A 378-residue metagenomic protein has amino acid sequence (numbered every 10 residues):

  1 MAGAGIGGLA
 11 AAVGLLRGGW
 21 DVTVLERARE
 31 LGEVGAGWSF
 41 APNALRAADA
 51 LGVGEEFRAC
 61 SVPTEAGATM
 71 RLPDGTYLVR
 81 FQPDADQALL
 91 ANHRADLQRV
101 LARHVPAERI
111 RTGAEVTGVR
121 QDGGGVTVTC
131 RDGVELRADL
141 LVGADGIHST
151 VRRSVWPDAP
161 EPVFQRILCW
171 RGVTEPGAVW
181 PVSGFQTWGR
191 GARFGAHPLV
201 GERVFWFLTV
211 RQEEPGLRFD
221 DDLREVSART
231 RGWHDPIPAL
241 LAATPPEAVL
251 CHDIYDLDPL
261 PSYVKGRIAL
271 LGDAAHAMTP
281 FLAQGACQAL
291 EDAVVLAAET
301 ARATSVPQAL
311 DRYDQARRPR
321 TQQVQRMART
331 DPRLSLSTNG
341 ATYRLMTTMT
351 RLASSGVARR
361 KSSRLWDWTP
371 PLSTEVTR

Functional and structural regions predicted by a protein language model:
A4-R29, V142-G143, W170, P246-L334: Conserved mid-domain beta->alpha element of the FAD-binding
L16, A41-W156, P160-V173, R211-S227 (+1 more regions): Conserved N-terminal helical subregion
L31, D84-L90, A283-A286: Glycine-rich "substrate-gating" loop/helix at the edge of Rossmann-like oxidoreductase active sites
A59, T69, A239, L282-A283 (+1 more regions): C-terminal helical "tail/cap" subdomain of flavin- and related membrane-associated enzymes
Q121-D122, H197-G201: Short beta-strand micro-motifs enriched in acidic
V126, R193, R203-V204: Hydrophobic residues embedded in beta-strands of well-ordered beta-sheets
I167-P198: Flavin-dependent oxidoreductases
A178, R190-A192, V200, L208-L282 (+1 more regions): FAD/FMN-dependent oxidoreductases across multiple families
